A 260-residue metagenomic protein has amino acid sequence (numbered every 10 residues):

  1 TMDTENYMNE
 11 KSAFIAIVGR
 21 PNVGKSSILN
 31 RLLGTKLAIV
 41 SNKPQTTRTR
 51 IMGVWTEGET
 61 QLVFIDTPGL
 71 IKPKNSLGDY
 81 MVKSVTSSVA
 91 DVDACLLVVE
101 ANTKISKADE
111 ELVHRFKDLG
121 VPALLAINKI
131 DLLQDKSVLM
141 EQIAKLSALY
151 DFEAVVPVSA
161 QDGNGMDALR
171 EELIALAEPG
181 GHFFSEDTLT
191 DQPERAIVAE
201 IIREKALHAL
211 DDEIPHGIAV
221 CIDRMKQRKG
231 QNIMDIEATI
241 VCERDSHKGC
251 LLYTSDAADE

Functional and structural regions predicted by a protein language model:
E5-K72: Conserved G1/Walker A P-loop phosphate-binding module
P44-T46, P68-I71, N102-I105, I130-L133 (+3 more regions): Conserved nucleotide-binding/hydrolysis micro-motifs of P-loop NTPases
Q45-R50, G69-D91, N102-H114: Switch II of P-loop NTPase G domains
S87-F152: Conserved C-terminal guanine-recognition region of P-loop GTPase G domains, centered on the G4
L132-T188: Canonical P-loop GTPase G-domain recognition
G165-Q227, E237: C-terminal end of P-loop GTPase domains and the immediately downstream helical coupling element
M234-I236, I240-L252: Flexible loop/N-cap segments at domain edges
T254-E260: Conserved small/polar residues in nucleotide/adenosyl-binding loops
